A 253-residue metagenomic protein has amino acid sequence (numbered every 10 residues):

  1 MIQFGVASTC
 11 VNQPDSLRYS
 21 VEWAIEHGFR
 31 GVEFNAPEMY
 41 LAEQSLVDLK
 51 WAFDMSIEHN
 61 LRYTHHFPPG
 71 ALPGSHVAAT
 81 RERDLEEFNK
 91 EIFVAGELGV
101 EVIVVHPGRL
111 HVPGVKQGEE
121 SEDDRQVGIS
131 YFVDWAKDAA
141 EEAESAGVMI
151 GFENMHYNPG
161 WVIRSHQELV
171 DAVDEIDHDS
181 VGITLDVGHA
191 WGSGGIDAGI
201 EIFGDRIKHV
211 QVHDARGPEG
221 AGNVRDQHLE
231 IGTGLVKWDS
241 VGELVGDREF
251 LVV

Functional and structural regions predicted by a protein language model:
M1, R30-E33, P69-L72, Q117-E120 (+2 more regions): A short alpha-helix capping/helix-coil boundary motif
M1-E101, H178: N-terminal pre-domain/capping segments
M1-G5, P14-G28, G99-E101, G114 (+1 more regions): Histidine-acidic metal/acid-base catalytic patches
A7-V11, N35-M39, P68-G70, G108-L110 (+3 more regions): Active-site beta-loop-alpha junctions enriched in small/polar residues
T9, Q13, P73, S121 (+2 more regions): Generic anion/oxyanion-binding catalytic loop in active/binding sites
D15, M55-L61, V77-G182, G192: Active-site acidic/histidine proton-transfer and metal-coordination neighborhood in alpha/beta enzyme cores
V32-A36, H65-F67, V105, I150-M155 (+2 more regions): Short beta-strands and strand-loop turn motifs
E38-Y40, A71-H76, H111-K116, N158-P159 (+1 more regions): A short acidic, helix-capping loop that chelates divalent metal ions and anchors anionic groups
